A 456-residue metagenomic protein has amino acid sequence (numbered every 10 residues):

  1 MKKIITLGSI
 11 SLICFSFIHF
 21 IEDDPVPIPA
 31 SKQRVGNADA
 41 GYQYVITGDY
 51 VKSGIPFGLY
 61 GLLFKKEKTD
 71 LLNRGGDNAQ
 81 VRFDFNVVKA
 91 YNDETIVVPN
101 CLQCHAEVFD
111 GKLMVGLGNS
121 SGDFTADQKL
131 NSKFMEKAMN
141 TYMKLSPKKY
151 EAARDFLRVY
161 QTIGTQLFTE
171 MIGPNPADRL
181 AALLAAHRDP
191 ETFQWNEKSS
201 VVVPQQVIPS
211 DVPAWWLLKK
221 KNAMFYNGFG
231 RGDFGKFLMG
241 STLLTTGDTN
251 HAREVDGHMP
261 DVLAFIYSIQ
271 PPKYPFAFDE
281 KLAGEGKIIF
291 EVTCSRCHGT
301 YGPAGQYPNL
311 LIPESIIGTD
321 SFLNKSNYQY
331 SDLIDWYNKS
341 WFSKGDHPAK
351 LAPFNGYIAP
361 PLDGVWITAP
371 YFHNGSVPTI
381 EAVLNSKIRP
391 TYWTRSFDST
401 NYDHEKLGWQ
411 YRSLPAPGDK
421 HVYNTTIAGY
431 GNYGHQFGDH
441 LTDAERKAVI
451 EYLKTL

Functional and structural regions predicted by a protein language model:
M1-D23: Bacterial Sec-dependent N-terminal signal peptides
I18-L456: Periplasmic c-type cytochrome electron-transfer domains
